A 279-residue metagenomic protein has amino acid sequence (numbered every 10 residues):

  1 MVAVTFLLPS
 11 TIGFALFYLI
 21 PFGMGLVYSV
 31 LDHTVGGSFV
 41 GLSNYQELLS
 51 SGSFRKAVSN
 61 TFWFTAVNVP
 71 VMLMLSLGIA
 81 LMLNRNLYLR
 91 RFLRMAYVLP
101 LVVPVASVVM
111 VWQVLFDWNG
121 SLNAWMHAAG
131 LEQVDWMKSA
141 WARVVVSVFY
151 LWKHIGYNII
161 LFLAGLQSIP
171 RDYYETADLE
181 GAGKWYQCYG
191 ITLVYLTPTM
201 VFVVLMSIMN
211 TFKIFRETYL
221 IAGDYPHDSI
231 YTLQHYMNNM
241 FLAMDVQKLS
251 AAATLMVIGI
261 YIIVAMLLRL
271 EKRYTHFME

Functional and structural regions predicted by a protein language model:
V2-E279: A structural signal for multi-pass alpha-helical bundles of membrane permease subunits that mediate small-molecule
